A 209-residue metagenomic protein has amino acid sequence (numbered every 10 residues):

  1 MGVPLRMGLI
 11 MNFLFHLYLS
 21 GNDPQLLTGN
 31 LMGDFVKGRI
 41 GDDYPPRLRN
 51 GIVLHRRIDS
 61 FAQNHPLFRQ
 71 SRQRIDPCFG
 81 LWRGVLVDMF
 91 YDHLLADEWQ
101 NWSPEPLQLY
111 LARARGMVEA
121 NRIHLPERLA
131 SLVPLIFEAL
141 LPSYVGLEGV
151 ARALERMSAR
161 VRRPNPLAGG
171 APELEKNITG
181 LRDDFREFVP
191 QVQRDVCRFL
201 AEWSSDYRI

Functional and structural regions predicted by a protein language model:
G8-W102, L174-R208: An N-terminal structural lobe/cap that precedes and organizes the functional/catalytic core across diverse proteins
P45, H65, P106, L125-P126 (+1 more regions): Helix N-terminus capping/helix-initiation residues
R74-E138: Active-site-proximal alpha-helical scaffolds that flank and shape metal-associated catalytic sites
L111-R194, R198: An amphipathic alpha-helical core segment
